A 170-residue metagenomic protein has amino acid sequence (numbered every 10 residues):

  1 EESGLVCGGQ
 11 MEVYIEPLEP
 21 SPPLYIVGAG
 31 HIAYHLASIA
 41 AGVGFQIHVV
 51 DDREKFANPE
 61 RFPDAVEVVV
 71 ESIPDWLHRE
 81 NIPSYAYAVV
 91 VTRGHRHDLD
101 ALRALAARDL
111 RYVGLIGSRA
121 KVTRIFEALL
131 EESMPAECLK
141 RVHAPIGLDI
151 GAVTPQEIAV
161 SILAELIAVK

Functional and structural regions predicted by a protein language model:
E1-V69, E80-Y87, K121, E127-L130 (+1 more regions): Segments forming oxygen-rich coordination pockets for charged ligands
E16, V90-G94, G114, G147 (+1 more regions): Glycine- and other small-residue-rich loops at beta-strand/loop junctions that grip anionic moieties
A37-S38, L99, R103: Alpha-helical segments flanking ligand/cofactor-binding loops in enzyme cores
F45, L110, M134: Short phosphate-binding/catalytic loops that engage adenosine nucleotides
V50, Y87-T92, R103-A128: ADP-ribose/adenylate-binding Rossmann-like module
E71-W76: Conserved SAM/SAH-binding loop
L77-H78, L102: Short hydrophobic/charged patches on amphipathic alpha-helices used for structural packing and interfaces
I116-K170: Adenosine-phosphate binding glycine-rich loop
